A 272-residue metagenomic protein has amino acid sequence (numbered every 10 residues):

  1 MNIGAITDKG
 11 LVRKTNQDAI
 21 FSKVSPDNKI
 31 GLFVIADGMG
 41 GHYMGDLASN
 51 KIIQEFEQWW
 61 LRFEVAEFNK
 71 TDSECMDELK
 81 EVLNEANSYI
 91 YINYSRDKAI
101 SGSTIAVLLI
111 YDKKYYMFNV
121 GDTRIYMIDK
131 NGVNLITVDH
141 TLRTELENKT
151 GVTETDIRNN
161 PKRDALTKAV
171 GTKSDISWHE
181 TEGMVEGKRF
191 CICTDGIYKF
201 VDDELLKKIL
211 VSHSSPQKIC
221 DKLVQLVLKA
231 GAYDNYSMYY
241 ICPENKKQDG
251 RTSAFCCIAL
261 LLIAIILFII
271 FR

Functional and structural regions predicted by a protein language model:
M1-R272: PP2C/PPM-type serine/threonine phosphatase catalytic domain
